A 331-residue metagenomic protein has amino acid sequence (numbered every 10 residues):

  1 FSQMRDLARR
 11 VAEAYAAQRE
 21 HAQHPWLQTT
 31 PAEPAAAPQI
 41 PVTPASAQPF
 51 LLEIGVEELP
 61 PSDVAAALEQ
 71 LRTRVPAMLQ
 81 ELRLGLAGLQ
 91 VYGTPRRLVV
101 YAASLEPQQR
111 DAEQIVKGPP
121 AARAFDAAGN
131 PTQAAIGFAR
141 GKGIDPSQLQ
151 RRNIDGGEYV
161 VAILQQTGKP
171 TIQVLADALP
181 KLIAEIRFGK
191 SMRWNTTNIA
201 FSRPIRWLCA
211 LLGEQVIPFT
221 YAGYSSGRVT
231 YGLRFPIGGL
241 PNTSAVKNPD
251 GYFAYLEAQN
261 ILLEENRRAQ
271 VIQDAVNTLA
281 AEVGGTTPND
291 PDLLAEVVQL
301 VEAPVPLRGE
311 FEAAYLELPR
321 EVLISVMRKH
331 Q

Functional and structural regions predicted by a protein language model:
S2-A47: Intrinsic disorder at enzyme termini
Q3-R9, P41-L52, V56-I324, R328-H330: Long, basic N-terminal domains or extensions that often function in RNA/ssDNA interaction or organelle/cellular
H24-E33, L316, V326-Q331: Polyanionic (Asp/Glu-rich) segments that form extended negatively charged tracts
